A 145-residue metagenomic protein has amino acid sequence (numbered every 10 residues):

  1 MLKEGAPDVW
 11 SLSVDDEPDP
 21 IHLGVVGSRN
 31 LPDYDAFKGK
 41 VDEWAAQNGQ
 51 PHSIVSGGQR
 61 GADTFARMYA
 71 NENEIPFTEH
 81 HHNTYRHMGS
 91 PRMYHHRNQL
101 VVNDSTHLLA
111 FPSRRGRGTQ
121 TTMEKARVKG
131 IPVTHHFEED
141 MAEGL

Functional and structural regions predicted by a protein language model:
M1-K3: N-terminal targeting leader peptides, primarily classical Sec-type signal peptides for secretion
G5-L23, R29-L145: Acidic/glycine-enriched connector segments
